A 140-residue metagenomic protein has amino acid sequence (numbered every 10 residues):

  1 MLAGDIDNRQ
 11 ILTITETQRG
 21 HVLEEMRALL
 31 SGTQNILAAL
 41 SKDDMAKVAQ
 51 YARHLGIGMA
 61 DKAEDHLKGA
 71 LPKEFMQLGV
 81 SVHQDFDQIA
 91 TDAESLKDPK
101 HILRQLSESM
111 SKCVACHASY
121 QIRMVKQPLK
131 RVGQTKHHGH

Functional and structural regions predicted by a protein language model:
L2-H140: Sequence context surrounding c-type heme c attachment/ligation sites in exported
